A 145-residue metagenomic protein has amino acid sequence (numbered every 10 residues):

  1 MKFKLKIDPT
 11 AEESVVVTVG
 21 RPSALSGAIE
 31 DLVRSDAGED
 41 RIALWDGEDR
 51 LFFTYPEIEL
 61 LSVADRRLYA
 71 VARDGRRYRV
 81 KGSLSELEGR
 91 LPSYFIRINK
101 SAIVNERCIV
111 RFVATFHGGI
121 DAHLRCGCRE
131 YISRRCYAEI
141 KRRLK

Functional and structural regions predicted by a protein language model:
M1-A28: N-terminal regulatory/sensing modules of transcriptional regulators
S26-R129: Conserved binding/recognition cores within well-folded domains
S133: Basic/aromatic recognition patch in beta-strand/loop cores that engages polyanionic ligands
K141-K145: Short hydrophobic/aromatic patches at helix-to-coil boundaries
